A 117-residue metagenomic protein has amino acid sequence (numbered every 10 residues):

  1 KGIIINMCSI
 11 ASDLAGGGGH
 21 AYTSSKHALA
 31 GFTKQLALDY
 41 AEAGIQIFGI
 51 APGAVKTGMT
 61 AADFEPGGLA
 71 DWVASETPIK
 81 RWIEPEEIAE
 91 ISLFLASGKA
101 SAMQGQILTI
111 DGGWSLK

Functional and structural regions predicted by a protein language model:
S9: Residue(s) in the substrate-gating loop at a strand-loop-helix junction that position the organic substrate next
L14, S92-L93, Q104-K117: Short C-terminal tail/terminal secondary-structure segment of NAD(P)H-dependent dehydrogenase/reductase domains
L14-H20, E42-A43, K80, G98: Active-site loop immediately N-terminal to the catalytic Tyr-X3-Lys motif of short-chain dehydrogenase/reductase
S25, T33: Active-site helix of classical SDR
A41, Q46, M103-G105: Short, small/polar-rich loop/turn modules that mediate ligand/substrate recognition or access, typified
A51-A62: Short, flexible catalytic-loop segment of classical short-chain dehydrogenase/reductase
D63-T77: A short C-terminal helix-loop "cap" of Rossmann-like NAD(P)-dependent dehydrogenase/epimerase domains
T77-I88, K99: A conserved structural motif in NAD(P)-dependent oxidoreductases
